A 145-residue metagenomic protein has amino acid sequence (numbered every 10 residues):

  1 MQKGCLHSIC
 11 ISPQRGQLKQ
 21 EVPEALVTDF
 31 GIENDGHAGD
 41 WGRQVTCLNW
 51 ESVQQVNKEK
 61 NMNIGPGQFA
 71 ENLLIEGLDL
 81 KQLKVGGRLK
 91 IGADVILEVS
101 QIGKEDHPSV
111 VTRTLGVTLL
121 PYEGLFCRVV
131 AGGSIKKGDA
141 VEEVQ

Functional and structural regions predicted by a protein language model:
M1-Q145: Metal-cofactor-dependent catalytic cores
